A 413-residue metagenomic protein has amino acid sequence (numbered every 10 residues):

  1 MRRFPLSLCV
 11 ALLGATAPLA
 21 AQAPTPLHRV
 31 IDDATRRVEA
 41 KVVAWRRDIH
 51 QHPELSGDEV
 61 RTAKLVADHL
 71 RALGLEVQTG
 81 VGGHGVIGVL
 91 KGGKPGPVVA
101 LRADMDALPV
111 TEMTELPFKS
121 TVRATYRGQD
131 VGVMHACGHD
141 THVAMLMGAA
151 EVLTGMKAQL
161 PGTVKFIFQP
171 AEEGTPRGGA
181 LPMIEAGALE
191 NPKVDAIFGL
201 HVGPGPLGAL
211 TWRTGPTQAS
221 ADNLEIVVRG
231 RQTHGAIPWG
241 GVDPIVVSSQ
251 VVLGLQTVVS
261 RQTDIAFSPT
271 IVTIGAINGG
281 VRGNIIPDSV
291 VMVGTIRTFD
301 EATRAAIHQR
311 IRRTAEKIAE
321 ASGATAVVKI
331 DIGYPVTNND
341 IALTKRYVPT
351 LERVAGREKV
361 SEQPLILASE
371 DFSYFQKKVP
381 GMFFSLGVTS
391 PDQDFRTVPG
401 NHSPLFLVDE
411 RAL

Functional and structural regions predicted by a protein language model:
M1-F4: Positively charged n-region of N-terminal signal peptides that target proteins for export
S7-A17: Bacterial N-terminal signal peptides
Q22-P24, V246-L413: Metal-dependent amide/peptide-bond hydrolase catalytic core, centered on the "pita-bread" metallohydrolase fold
A23-H135, T141-G162: Acidic/His- and Gly-rich active-site-bordering loop/insert found across diverse amide/peptide-bond hydrolases
A34-V42, R46, H50-P53, G57 (+11 more regions): Sec/Tat-exported extracytoplasmic proteins
I49, L70, G88, L101 (+8 more regions): Divalent metal-coordination and catalytic microenvironments
L90, V228-G230, I296: Hydrophobic beta-strand positions in extracellular immunoglobulin-like domains
K119-M134, D140-T141, L153-A276, V281-P287 (+2 more regions): Histidine/acidic-residue-rich, glycine-tolerant segments that coordinate divalent metal ions
